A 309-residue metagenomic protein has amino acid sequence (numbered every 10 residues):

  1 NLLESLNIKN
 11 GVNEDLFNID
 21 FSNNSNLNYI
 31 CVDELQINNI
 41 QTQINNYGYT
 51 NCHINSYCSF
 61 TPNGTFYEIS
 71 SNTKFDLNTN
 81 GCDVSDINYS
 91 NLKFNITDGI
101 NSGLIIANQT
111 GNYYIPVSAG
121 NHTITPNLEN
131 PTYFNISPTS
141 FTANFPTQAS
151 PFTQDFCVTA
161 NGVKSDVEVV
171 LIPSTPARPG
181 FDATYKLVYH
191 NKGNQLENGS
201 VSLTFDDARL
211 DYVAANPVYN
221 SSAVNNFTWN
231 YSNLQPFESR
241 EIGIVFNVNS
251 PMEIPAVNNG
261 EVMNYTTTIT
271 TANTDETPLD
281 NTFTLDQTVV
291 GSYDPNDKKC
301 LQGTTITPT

Functional and structural regions predicted by a protein language model:
N1, D33, I37, N273-E276: Short, structured coil/loop segments at alpha-helix boundaries
N1, S25, G99-I100: Glycine-centered tight beta-turn/hairpin loop motif at sheet-sheet or coil-to-beta transitions
N1-I8: A detector of tandem-repeat and repeat-rich interaction/domain scaffolds
L6, I30, I244-V248: Conserved short hydrophobic patches within well-ordered secondary structure
I8-P62: Leucine-rich solenoid repeat scaffolds
G64-T309: Exported/extracytosolic protein signature
